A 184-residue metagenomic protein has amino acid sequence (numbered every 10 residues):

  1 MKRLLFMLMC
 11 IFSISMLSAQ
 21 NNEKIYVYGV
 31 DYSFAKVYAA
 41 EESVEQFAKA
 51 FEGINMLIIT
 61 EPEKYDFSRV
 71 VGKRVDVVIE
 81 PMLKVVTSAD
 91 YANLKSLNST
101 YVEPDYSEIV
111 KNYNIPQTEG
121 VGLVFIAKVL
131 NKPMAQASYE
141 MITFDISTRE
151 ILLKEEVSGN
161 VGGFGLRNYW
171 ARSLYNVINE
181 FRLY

Functional and structural regions predicted by a protein language model:
M1-N22: Bacterial Sec-dependent N-terminal signal peptides
L5, L94-L97: Short, charged, low-hydrophobicity "junction" segments
L17-L94: A structural "domain/chain start" motif
Q20-E42, S99-T118, L130-Y184: C-terminal/domain-edge helix-coil "capping" segments
L123-K128: Generic short beta-strand segments
